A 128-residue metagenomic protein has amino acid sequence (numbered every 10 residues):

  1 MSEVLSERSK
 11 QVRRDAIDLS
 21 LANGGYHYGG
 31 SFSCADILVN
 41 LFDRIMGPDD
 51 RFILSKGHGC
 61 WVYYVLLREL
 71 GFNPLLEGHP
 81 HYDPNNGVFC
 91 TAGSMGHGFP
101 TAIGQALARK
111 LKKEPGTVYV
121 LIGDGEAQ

Functional and structural regions predicted by a protein language model:
M1-V12: N-terminal hydrophobic or amphipathic helices/low-complexity stretches enriched in small/hydrophobic/Pro/Gly
L5, I17-Q128: Cofactor-binding active-site loop characterized by glycine-rich and histidine/acidic residues
